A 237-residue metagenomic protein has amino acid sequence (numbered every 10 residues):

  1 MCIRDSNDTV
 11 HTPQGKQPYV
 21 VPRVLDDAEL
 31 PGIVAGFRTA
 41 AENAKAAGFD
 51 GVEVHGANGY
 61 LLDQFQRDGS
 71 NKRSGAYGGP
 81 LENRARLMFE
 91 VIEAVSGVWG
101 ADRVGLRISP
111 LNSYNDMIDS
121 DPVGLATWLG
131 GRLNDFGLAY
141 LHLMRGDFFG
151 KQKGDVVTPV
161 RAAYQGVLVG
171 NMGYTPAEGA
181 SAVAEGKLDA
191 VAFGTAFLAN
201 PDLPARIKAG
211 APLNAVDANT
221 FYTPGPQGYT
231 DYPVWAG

Functional and structural regions predicted by a protein language model:
M1-G237: Flavin-dependent oxidoreductase catalytic cores
